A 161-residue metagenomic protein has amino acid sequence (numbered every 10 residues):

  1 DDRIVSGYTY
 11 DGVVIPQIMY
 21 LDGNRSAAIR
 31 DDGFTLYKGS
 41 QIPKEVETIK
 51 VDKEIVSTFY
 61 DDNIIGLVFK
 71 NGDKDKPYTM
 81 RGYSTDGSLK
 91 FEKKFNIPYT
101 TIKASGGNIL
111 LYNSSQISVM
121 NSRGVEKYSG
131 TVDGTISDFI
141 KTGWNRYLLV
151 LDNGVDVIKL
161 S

Functional and structural regions predicted by a protein language model:
D1-D11, R30-K50, D75-F95, S115-V132 (+1 more regions): Surface-exposed loop/turn elements that mediate protein-protein interactions on large endomembrane-trafficking
G7-N24, K50-N63, K94-G107, G134-R146: Repeated scaffold domains used in trafficking and secretory/extracellular systems, primarily beta-propellers
Q17-R30, F34-L36, Y60-D75, T101-V119 (+1 more regions): Short beta-strand elements that form the blades of beta-propeller/WD-repeat-like and other beta-sheet-rich scaffold
